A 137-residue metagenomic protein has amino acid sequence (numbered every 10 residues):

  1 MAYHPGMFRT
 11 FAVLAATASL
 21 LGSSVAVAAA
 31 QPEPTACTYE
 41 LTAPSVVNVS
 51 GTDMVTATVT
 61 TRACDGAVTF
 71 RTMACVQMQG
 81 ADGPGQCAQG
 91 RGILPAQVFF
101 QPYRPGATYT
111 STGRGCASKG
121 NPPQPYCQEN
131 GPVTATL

Functional and structural regions predicted by a protein language model:
M1-S50: N-terminal prepro-regions of secreted/extracellular proteins
A29-L137: Post-signal peptide N-terminal regions of Sec-secreted extracellular proteins
